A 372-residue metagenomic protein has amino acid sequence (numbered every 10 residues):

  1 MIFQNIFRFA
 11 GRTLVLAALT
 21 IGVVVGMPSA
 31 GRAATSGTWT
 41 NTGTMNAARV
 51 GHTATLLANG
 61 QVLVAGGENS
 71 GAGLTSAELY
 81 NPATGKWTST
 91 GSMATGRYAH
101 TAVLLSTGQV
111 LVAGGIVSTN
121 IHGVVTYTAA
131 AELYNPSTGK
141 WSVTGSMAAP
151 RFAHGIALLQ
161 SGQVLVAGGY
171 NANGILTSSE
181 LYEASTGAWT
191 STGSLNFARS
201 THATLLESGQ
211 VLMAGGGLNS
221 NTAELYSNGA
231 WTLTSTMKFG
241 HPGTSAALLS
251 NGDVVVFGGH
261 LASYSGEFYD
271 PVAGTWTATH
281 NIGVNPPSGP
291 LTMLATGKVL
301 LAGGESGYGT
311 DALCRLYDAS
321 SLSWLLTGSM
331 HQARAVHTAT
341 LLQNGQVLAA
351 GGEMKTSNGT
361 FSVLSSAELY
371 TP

Functional and structural regions predicted by a protein language model:
I2-V15: Bacterial N-terminal signal peptides that target proteins for export
F3, L19-P372: Kelch-like beta-propeller repeat domains
